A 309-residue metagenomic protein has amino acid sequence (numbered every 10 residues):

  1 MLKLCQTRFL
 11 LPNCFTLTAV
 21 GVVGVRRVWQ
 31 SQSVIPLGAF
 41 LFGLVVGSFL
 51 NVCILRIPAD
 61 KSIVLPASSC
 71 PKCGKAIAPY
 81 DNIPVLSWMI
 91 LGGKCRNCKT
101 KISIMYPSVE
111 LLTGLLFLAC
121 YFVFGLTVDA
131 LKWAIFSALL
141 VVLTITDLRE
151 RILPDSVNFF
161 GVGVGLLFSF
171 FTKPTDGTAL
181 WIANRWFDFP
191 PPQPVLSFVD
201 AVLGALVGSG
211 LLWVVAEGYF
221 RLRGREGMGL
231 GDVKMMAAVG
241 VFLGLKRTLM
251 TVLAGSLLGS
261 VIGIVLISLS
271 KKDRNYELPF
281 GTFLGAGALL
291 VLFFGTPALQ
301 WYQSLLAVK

Functional and structural regions predicted by a protein language model:
V25-L55: Long, highly hydrophobic alpha-helical transmembrane signal-anchor segments
W29-L37, S103, P107, T127-A130 (+7 more regions): Hydrophobic, aromatic-rich alpha-helical transmembrane segments and their membrane-interface anchor motifs
A39, I135-S260, Q300-K309: Functional transmembrane core segments of multi-pass inner-membrane proteins
L50, I54, L116, C120 (+9 more regions): Alpha-helical membrane-inserting segments
C53-M105: Membrane-proximal soluble regions of multi-pass membrane proteins
R56-V64, F122-L126, L148, K173-G177 (+4 more regions): Transmembrane helix-loop junctions in multipass membrane proteins, especially transporters and channels
L230-G231, V265-L290: Interfacial loop-to-transmembrane junctions
